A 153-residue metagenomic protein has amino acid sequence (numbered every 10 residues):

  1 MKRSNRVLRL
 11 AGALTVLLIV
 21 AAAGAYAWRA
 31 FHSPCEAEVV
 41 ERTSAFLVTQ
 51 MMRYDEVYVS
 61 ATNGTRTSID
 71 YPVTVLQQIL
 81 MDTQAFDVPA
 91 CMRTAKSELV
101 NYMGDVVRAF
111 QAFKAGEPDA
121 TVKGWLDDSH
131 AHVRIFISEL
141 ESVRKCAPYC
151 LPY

Functional and structural regions predicted by a protein language model:
M1-V20: N-terminal Sec-pathway targeting helices
R3-R6, Q50, R93: Short alpha-helical segments used as structural interaction elements across diverse proteins
G12, G24-A27, T83: Small side chains
I19-G24, L76-Q78, A131-I137: Short, intrinsically disordered, charge-biased short linear motifs at domain edges
A21-P34: Membrane-interface motif at the C-terminal end of an N-terminal transmembrane signal
H32-V73, R108-Y153: C-terminal amphipathic alpha-helix
L76-N101, C146-Y153: Short, solvent-exposed, charged loop/turn and helix-capping segments that join or cap alpha-helices on peripheral
K96-A112: Heptad-repeat alpha-helical coiled-coil/4-helix-bundle sensor or tether segments in soluble regions
